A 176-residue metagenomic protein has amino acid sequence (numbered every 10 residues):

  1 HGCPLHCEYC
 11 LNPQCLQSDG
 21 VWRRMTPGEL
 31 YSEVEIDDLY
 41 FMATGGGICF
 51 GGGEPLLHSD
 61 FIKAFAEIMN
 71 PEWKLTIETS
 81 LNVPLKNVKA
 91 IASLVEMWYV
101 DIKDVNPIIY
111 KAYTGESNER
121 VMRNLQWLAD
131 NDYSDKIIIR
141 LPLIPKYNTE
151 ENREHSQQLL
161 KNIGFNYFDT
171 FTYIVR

Functional and structural regions predicted by a protein language model:
H1-M25: Canonical Radical SAM [4Fe-4S] cluster-binding loop centered on the CxxxCxxC motif and its immediate flanking residues
L5, P27, D37-L39: Bulky hydrophobic/aromatic packing residues
T26-P27, V121: Short amphipathic alpha-helix in the helical subdomain of ABC transporter nucleotide-binding domains
E35-L39, T44-G47, G51-V175: Conserved AdoMet/S-adenosylmethionine-binding subsite of the radical SAM
